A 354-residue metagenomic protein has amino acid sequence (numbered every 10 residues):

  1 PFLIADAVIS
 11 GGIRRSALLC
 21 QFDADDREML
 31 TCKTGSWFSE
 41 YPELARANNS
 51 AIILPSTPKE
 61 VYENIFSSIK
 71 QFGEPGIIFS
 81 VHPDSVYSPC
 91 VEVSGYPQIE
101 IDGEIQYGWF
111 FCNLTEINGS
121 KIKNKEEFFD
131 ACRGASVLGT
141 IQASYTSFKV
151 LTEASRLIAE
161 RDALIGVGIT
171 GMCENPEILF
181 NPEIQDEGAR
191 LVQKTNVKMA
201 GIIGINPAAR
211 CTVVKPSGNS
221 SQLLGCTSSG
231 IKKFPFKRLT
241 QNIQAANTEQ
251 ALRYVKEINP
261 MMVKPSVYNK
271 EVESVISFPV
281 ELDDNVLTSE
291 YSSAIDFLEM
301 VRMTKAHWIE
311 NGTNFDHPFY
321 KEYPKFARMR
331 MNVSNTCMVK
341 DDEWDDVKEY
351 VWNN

Functional and structural regions predicted by a protein language model:
P1-I4, V61, F110, A131-G134 (+6 more regions): General structural feature for long, well-ordered alpha-helical segments within catalytic domains of soluble enzymes
P1-N124: Active-site cavity-forming subdomains of large catalytic enzyme subunits
F2-S10, V137-T146, L157-N175, V214-S220: Core structural elements
F2-V8, T34-F38, P42, F66-S67 (+7 more regions): Short, well-ordered alpha-helical packing segments
A5-R14, S67-E74, G119, S136-S147 (+4 more regions): Generic secondary-structure signature for well-ordered alpha-helical cores
G12-S56, T146-E153, G171-P216: Internal maturation/activation junctions in enzymes
V61, A154-R156: Generic hydrophobic alpha-helical membrane-segment signal
I69, G76-S80, V86-L151, R161 (+2 more regions): Catalytic alpha/beta core of large soluble enzyme barrels
